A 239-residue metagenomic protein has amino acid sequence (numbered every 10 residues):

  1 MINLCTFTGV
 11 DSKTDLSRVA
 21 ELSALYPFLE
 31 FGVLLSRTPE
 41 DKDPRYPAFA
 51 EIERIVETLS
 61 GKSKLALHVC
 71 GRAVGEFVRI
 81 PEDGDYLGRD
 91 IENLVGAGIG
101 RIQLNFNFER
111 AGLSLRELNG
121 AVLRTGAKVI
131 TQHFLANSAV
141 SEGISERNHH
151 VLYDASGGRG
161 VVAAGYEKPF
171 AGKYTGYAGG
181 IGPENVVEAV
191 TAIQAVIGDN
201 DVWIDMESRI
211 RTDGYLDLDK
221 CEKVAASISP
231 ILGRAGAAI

Functional and structural regions predicted by a protein language model:
M1-Q103, N107-G112, E117-N119, V129 (+4 more regions): Conserved N-terminal beta1-alpha1 strand-loop-helix module at the mouth
L123-A127: Catalytic pocket-lining loop regions of alpha/beta-barrel enzymes, especially the amidohydrolase/enolase/GH5 lineages
H133: Short beta-strand/turn micro-motifs composed of small residues that flank or help shape donor/cofactor-binding pockets
L152-S156: His/Asp/Glu-enriched short active-site or ligand-binding loop at hydrolase and phosphoryl-transfer sites
Y174-G180: Short, glycine/charged-rich beta-strand-loop motifs at protein surfaces that mediate ligand recognition and catalysis
